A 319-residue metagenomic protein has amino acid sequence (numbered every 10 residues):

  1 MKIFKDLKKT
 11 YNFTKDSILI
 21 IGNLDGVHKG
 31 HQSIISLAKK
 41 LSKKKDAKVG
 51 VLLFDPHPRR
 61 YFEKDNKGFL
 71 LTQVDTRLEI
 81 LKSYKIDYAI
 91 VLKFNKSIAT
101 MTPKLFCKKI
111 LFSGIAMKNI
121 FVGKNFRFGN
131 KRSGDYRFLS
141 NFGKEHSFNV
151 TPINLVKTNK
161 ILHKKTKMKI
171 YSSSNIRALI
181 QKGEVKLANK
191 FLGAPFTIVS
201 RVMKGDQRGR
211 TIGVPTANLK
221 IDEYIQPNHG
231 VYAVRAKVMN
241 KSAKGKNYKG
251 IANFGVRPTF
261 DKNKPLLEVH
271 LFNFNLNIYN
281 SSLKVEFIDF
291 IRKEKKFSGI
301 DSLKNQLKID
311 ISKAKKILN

Functional and structural regions predicted by a protein language model:
K2-K9, I90: Short acidic-hydrophobic, aromatic-tinged amphipathic segments that line or gate anion-handling sites
K8-Q73: N-terminal catalytic cores of NTP/NDP-binding nucleotidyl/phosphoryl-transfer enzymes
K9-N12, K96-A99, V156-H163: A short acidic, often aromatic-flanked loop/helix-cap motif at beta-alpha or helix-coil junctions that lines enzyme
H28, L81, I120, A188 (+2 more regions): Residue-level signal for inorganic ion chemistry
P58-H146: N-terminal Rossmann-like or analogous alpha/beta NTP/dinucleotide-binding catalytic cores that position adenine
S147-K241, G245-N253: Glycine-rich, Lys/Arg-enriched anion-binding loops that position phosphate/diphosphate groups for phosphoryl
K204-N319: Phosphate/ribose-recognition catalytic cores of enzymes acting on nucleotide-derived substrates
